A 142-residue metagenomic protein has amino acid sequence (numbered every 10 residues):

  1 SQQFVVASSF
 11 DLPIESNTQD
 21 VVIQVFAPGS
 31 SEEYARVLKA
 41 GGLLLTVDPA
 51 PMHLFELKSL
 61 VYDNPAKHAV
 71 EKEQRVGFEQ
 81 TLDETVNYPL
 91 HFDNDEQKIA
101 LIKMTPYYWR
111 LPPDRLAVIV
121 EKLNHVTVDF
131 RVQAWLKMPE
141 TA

Functional and structural regions predicted by a protein language model:
S1-L12: Conserved SAM-binding strand-loop segment of SAM-dependent methyltransferases
S9-F10, G29, D48-H53: Short, acidic/turn-prone active-site loops that include or flank metal/cofactor- and phosphate-binding residues
F10-V22: A short acidic, Gly/Pro-enriched loop at the edge of an enzyme's catalytic core that lines a small-molecule cofactor
D20, V25, V47: Residues lining the SAM
G29-L45: A short glycine-rich, Lys/Arg-flanked "PGG" loop and its adjoining helix->strand segment in the class I
L43-V76: Conserved class I S-adenosyl-L-methionine
P65-I99: Active-site capping/gating segments
V86-A142: Conserved Class I S-adenosyl-L-methionine
